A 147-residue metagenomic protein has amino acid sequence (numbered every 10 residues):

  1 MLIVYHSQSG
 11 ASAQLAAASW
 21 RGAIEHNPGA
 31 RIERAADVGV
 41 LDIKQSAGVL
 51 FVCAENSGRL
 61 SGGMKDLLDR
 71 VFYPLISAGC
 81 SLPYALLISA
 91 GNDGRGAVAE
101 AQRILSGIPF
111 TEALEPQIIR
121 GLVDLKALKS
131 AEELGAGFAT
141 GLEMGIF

Functional and structural regions predicted by a protein language model:
M1-L2, A11-Q14, A18-L41, Q45-F147: FMN-binding flavodoxin-like domain, especially the glycine-rich phosphate-binding loop
Y5: Local sequence-structure signature of Cys/Sec-based thiol-disulfide redox active-site neighborhoods
Q8: Donor nucleotide-sugar binding loop of glycosyltransferases
